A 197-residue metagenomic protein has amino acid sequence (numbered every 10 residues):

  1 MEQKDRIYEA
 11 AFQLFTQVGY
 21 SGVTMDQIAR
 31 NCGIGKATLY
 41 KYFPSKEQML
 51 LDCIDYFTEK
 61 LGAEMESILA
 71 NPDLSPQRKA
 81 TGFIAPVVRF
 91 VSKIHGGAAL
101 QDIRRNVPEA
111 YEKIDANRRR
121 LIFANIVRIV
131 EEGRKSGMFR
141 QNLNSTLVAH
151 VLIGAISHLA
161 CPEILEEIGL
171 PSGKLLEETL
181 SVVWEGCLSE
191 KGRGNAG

Functional and structural regions predicted by a protein language model:
M1-V18, G22-N31, Q48-L51: Basic, helix-initiating cap at the start of DNA-binding domains
G33-F43: Short hydrophobic/aromatic patch on the recognition helix
L51-F57: Alpha-helical DNA-contacting segments of helix-turn-helix folds
D52, E66-I94, A149-L152: Hydrophobic alpha-helical connector segments
K60, P86-I94, N117, L121 (+2 more regions): Phosphate/oxyanion-binding loops and surfaces in catalytic or ligand/nucleic-acid-binding neighborhoods
G82, R89, A124, R128-S136 (+2 more regions): C-terminal peripheral helix-coil segments that are non-catalytic and often amphipathic
V88-V127, K135: Short secondary-structure transition hinges
